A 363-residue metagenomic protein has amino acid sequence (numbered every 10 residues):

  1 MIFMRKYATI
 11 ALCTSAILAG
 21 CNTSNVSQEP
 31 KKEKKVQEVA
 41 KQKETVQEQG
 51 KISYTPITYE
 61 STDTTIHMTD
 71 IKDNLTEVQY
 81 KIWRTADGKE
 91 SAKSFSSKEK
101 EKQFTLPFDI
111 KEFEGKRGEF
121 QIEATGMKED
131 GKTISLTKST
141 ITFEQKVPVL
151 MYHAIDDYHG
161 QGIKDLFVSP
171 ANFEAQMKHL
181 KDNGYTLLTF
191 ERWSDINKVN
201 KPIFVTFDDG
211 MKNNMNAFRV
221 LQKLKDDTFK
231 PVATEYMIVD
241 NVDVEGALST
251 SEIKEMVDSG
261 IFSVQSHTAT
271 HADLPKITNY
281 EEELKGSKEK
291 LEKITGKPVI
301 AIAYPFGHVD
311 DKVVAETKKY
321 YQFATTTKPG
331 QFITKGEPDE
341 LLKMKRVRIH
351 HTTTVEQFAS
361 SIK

Functional and structural regions predicted by a protein language model:
M1-P30: Sec-dependent N-terminal signal peptides of Gram-positive bacterial secreted proteins and lipoproteins
S24-H67: N-terminal, intrinsically disordered, polar/charged segments of Gram-positive cell-envelope systems that serve as
K31-K43, S135-P202, H350-K363: N-terminal pre-catalytic segment of deacetylase/amide-hydrolase enzymes
E77-W83: Beta-strand signatures of extracellular beta-sandwich domains
K98-K111: Aromatic sugar-binding surface patches on proteins that engage polysaccharides or sugar-phosphate polymers
D109-E119: Surface-exposed, short loops/turns at beta-strand junctions within beta-sandwich domains
A124-G126: Conserved structural position at the C-terminal beta-strand of extracellular beta-sandwich adhesion modules
Q145-F167, N200-I203, M211, Q222-K312 (+2 more regions): Metal-dependent polysaccharide deacetylase catalytic core of the NodB/CE4 family, i.e., the active-site-bearing domain
